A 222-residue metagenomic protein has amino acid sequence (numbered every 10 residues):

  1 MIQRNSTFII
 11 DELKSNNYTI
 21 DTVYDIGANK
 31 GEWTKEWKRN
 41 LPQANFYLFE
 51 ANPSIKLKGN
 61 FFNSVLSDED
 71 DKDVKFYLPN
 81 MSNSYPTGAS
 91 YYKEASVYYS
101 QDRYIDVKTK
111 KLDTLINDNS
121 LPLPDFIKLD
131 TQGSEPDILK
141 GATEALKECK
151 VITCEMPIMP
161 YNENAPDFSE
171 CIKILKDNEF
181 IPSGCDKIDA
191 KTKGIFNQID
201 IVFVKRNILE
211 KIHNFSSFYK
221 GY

Functional and structural regions predicted by a protein language model:
M1-Y222: Phosphate/nucleotide-binding beta-alpha loop and adjacent structural elements of enzyme active sites
